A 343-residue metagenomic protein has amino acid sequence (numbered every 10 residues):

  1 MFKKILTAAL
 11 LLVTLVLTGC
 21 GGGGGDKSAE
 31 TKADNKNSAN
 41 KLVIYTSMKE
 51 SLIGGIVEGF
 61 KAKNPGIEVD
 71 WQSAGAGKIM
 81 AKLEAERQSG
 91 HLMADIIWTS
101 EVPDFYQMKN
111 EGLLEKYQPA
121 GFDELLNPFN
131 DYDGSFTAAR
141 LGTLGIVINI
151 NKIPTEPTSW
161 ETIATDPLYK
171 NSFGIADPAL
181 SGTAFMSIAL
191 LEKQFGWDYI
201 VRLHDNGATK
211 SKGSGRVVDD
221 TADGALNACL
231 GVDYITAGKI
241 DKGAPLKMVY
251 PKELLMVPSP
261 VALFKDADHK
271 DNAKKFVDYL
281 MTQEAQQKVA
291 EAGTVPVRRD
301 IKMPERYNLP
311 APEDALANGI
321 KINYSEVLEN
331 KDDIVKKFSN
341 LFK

Functional and structural regions predicted by a protein language model:
V16-G19: C-terminal motif of bacterial Sec signal peptides marking the signal peptidase cleavage site
G21-G24: Bacterial signal peptide processing site
A33-Y106: Early extracytoplasmic/lumenal segment of secretory-pathway proteins
T46-M48, I53-G54, A76-G77, L92-A225: Extracytoplasmic ligand-binding site segments that recognize negatively charged/polar headgroups
P103-Q107, N227-P245: A ligand-binding cleft/hinge motif common to bilobed small-molecule-binding domains
P128, G142, V201-L203, K210-S211 (+2 more regions): Periplasmic-binding protein-like
G145-K152, V257-K270, K288-V289: A bilobed periplasmic-binding-protein/Venus flytrap-type ligand-binding module shared by bacterial periplasmic
F264-K321: Mature extracytoplasmic/periplasmic domains
